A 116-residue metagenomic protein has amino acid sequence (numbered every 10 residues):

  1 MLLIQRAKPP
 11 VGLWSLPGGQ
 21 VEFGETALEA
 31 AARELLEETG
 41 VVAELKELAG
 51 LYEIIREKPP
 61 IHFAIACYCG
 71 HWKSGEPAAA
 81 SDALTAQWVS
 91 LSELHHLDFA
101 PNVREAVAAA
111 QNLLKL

Functional and structural regions predicted by a protein language model:
M1, G75-A78: Short helix-loop capping/hinge motifs at secondary-structure junctions, enriched in acidic/polar residues
M1-S15, A43, E47: N-terminal strand-loop-strand
L2, E22, H95: Nucleotide phosphate-binding site architecture
L3, C67-C69, W88: Conserved hydrophobic/aromatic beta-strand scaffold that supports enzyme active sites
V11-W14, A78-L116: Nudix hydrolase/Nudix homology domain
L16-L48: The catalytic Nudix box helix
L45-E47, C67, T85: Extracellular/lumenal ectodomain signal focusing on beta-strand-rich modules and carbohydrate-recognition contexts
E53-E76, A110: Active-site-adjacent beta-strand/loop module that shapes the phosphate/pyrophosphate-binding cleft
